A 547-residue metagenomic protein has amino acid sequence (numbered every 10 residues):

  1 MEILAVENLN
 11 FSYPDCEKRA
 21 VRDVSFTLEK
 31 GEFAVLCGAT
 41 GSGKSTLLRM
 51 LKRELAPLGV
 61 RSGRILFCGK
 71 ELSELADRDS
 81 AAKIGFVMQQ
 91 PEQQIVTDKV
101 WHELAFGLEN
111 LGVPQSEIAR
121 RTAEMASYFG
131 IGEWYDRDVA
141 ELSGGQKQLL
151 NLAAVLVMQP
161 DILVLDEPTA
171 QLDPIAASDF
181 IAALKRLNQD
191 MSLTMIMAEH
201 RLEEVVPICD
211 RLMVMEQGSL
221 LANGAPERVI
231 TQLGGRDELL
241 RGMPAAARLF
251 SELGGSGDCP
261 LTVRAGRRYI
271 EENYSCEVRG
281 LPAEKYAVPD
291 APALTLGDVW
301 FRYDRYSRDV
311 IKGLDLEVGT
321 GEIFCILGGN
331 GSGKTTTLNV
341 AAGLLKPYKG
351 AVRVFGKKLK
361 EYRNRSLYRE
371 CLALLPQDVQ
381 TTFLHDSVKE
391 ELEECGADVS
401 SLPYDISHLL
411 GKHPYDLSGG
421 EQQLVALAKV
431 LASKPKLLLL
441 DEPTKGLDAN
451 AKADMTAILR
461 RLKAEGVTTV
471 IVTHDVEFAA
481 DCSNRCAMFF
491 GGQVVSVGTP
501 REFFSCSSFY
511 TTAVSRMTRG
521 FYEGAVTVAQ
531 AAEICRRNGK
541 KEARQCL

Functional and structural regions predicted by a protein language model:
K52, A342: Helix-to-loop junction immediately C-terminal to a conserved catalytic motif
V60-E71, G350-K360, Y368: Conserved ABC transporter NBD signature motif
S116-W134, A397-G411: Conserved ABC ATPase "signature" region
L163-D166, L438-D441: Catalytic Walker B motif of ABC-type/P-loop ATPase nucleotide-binding domains
E199-H200, T473-H474: H-loop/switch region of ABC-family ATPase nucleotide-binding domains
M215, S219-F250, Q493-M517: Conserved beta-strand-loop-alpha-helix hinge in the C-terminal portion of ABC ATPase nucleotide-binding domains
G235-P292, Y510-L547: ABC ATPase nucleotide-binding domains
